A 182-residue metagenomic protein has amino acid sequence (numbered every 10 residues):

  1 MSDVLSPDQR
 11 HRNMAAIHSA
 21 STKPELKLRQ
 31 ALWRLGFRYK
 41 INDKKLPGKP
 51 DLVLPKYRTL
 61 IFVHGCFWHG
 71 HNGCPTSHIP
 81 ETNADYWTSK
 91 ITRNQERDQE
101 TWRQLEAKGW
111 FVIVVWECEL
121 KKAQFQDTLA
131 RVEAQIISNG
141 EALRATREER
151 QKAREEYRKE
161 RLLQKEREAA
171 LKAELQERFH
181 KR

Functional and structural regions predicted by a protein language model:
M1-V114, C118-K159, Q176-R182: Nucleic-acid endo/exonuclease domains
R150, E166-A170: Short, intrinsically disordered, low-complexity terminal segments
Y157, K165-E166: Intrinsically disordered, low-complexity coil segments
